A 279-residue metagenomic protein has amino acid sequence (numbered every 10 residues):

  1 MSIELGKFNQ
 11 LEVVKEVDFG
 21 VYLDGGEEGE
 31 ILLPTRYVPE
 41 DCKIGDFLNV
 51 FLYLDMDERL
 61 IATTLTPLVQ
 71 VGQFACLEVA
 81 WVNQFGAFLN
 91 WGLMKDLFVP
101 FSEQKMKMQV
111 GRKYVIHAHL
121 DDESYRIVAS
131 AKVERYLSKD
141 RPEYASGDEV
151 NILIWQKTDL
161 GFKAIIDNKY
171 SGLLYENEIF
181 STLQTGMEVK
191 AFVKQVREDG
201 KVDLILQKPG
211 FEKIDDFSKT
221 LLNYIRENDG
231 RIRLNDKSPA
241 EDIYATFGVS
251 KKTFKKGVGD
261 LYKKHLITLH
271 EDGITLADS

Functional and structural regions predicted by a protein language model:
M1-S279: Single-stranded RNA-binding regions, centering on S1/OB-family and related RNA-binding modules
